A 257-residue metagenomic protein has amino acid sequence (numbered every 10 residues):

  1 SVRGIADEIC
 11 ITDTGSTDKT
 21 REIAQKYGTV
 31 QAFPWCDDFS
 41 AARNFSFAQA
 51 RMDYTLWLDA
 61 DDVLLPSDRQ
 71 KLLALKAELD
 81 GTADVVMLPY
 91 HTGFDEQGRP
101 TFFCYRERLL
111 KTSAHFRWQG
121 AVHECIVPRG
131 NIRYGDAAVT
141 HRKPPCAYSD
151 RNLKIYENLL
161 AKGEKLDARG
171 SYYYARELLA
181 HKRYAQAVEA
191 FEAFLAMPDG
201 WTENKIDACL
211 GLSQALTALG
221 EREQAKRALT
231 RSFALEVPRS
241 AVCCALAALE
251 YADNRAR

Functional and structural regions predicted by a protein language model:
S1, D13-E22, W35, D59-D62: A conserved acidic beta->alpha catalytic loop
E22-F45, Q49: Conserved donor nucleotide-binding strand/loop of the catalytic core
A41-F47, L58, L64-E189: Catalytic-site signature of metal-activated, phosphate-bearing donor transferases, centered on the GT-A/GT-A-like
T55: Short aromatic/hydrophobic "clamp" motif used to bind/position activated sugar donors
E164-K165, D199, V237: Short coil turns that delineate tetratricopeptide repeat
R169, E203-D207, A241: Start-of-helix register in tetratricopeptide repeats
